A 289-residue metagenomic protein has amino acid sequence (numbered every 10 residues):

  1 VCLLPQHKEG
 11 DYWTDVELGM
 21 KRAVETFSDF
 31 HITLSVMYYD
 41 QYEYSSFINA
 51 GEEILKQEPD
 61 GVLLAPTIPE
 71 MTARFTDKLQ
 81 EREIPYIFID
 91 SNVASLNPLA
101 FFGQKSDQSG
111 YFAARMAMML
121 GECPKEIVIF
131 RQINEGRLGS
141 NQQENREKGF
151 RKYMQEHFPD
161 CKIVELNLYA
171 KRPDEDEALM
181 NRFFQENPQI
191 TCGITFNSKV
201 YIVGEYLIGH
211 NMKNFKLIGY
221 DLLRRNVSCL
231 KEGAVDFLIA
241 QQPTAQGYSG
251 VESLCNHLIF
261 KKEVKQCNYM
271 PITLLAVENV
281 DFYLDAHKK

Functional and structural regions predicted by a protein language model:
V1-C2, E126-F130: Conserved beta-strand elements of the Class I
V1-P5, W13, S28: HTH-adjacent hinge/linker in prokaryotic transcriptional regulators
Q6-D15, S35-S46, G103-S109, F130-G149 (+4 more regions): Hinge/beta->alpha junction and helix N-cap segments in small-molecule ligand-binding domains
K21-T33: Signal peptide-proximal N-terminal region of secreted/periplasmic/extracellular or secretory-lumen proteins
G61-Q80, V164-N226: Hydrophobic alpha-helical
M71-Q108, L223-K231: Flexible loop/hinge segments that line or gate small-molecule binding clefts
F101-V128, D176-E177, Q242-I259: Hydrophobic alpha-helical segments within soluble ligand-binding/sensing domains
R137-L138, M154-H157, Q242-K289: Hinge/cleft segment of the Venus flytrap/periplasmic-binding protein
